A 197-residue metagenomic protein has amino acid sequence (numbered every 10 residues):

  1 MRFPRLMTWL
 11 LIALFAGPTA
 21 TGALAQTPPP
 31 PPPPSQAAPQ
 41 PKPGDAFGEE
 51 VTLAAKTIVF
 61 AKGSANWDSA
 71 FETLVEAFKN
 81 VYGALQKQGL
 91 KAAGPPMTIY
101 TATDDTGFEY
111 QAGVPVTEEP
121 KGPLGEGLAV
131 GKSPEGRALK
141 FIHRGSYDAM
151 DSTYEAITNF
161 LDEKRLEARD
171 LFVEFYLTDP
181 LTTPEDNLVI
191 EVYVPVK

Functional and structural regions predicted by a protein language model:
R2-K197: A solvent-exposed interaction/effector surface
